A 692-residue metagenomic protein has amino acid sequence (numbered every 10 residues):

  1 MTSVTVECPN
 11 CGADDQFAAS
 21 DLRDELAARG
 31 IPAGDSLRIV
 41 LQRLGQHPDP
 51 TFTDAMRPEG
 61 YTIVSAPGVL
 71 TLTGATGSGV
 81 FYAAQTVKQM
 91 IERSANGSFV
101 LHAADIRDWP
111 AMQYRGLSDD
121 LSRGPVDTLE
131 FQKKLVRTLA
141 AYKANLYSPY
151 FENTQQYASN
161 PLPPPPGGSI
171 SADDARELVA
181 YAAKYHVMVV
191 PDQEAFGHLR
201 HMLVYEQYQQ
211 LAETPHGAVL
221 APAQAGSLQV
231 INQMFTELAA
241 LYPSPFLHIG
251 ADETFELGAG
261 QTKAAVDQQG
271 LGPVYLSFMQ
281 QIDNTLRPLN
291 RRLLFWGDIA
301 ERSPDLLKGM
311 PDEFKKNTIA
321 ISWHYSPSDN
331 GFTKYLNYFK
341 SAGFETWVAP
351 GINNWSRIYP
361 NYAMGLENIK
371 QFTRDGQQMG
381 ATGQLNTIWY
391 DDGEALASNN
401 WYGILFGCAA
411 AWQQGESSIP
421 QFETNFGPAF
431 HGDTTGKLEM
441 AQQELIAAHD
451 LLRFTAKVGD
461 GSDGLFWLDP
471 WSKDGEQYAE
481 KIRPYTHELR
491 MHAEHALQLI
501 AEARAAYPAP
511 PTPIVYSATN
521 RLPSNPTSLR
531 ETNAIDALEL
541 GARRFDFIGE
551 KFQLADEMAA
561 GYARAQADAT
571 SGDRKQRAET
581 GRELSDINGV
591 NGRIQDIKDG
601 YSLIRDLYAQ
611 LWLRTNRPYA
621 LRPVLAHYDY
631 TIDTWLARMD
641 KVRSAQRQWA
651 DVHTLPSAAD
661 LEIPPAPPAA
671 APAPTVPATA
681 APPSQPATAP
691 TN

Functional and structural regions predicted by a protein language model:
M1-R115, Q371, E394: Contiguous, structured surface segment used for ligand recognition
C8, D15-A19, E177-A180, H186-M188 (+4 more regions): Substrate-binding groove of N-acetylhexosamine-processing glycoside hydrolases
A55-I63, P166-A175, Y362: Aromatic/His-enriched, Gly/Pro-containing loop or helix-boundary segments that lie immediately adjacent to catalytic
F81, R200, L257, D392-L396: Short catalytic/ligand-binding loop motif for oxyanion handling, primarily in non-cytosolic enzymes, centered on
Q89-M112, A140-S148, H198, P245 (+1 more regions): Conserved oxyanion/phosphate-binding beta-strand-loop segments in alpha/beta enzyme cores
A104-S122, W347-S356: N-terminal small/glycine-rich loop or linker at the start of catalytic domains across soluble metabolic enzymes
Q113-G297, L306, E313, I319 (+2 more regions): Substrate-binding cleft of carbohydrate-active enzyme catalytic domains
